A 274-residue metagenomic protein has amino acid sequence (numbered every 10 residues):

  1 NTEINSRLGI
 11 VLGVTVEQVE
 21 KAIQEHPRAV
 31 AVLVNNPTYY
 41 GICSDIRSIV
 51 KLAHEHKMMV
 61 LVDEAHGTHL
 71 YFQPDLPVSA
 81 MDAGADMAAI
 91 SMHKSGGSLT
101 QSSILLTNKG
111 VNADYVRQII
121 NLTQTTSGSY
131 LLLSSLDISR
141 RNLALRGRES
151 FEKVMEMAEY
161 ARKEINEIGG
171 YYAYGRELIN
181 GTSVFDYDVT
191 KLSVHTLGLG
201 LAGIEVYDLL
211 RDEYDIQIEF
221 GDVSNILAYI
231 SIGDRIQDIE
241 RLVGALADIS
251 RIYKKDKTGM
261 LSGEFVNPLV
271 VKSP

Functional and structural regions predicted by a protein language model:
N1-L178: Conserved PLP-enzyme active-site core in the AAT-like
K163-N166, E177-S183, D188-P274: Non-catalytic terminal extensions of PLP-dependent enzymes
